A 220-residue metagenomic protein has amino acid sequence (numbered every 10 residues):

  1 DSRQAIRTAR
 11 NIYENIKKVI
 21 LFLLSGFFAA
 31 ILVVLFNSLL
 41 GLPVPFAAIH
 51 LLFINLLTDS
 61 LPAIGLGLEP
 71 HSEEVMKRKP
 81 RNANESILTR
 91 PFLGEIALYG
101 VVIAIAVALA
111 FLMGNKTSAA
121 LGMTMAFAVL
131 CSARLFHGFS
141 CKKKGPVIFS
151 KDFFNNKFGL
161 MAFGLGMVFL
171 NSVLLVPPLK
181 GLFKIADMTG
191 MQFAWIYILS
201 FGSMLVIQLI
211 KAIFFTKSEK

Functional and structural regions predicted by a protein language model:
D1-G145: Membrane-embedded transport module
L88, F92, G145-M167: C-terminal membrane-solvent junction of multi-pass transporters and transport-like membrane proteins
A106-A110, L165-K180: Hydrophobic alpha-helical transmembrane segments in multi-pass integral membrane proteins
N115-T117, V147-F149, P178-D187: Membrane-interface helix termini and inter-helical loops of multi-pass transporters
S118-L121, F153-F154, I185-M191: Interfacial loop-to-helix junctions that mark the boundaries of transmembrane helices in multi-pass membrane
A126-G145, A162-V173, S203-I207: Hydrophobic alpha-helical segments of multi-pass membrane transport proteins
L170-S172, L182-K211: A generic transmembrane alpha-helix motif of multi-pass inner-membrane proteins
L209-K220: Membrane-interface capping segments at transmembrane-helix boundaries
